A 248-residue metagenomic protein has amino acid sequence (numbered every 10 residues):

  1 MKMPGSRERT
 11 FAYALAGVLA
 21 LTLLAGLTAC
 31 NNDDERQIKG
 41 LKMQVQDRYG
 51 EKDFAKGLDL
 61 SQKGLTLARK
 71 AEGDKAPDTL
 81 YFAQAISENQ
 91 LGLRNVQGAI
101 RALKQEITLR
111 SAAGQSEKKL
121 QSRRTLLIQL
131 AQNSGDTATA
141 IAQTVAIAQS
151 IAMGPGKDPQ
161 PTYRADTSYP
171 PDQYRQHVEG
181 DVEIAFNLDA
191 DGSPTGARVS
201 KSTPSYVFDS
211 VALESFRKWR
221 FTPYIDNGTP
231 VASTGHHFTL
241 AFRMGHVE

Functional and structural regions predicted by a protein language model:
D34, E72-L80, G114-K118: Helix N-cap/loop-to-helix boundary motif
R36-K63, K70: Alpha-helical segment of the N-proximal tetratricopeptide repeat
K39-G40, Y81, S122: Residue register of alpha-helical TPR repeats
Q149-A185, V211-E248: Short proline/glycine- and basic residue-enriched helix-capping loop/turn segments at helix->loop/beta transitions
